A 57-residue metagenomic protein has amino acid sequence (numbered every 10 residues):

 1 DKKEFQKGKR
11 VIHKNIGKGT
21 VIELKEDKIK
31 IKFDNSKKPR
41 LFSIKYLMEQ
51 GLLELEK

Functional and structural regions predicted by a protein language model:
D1-R10, E56-K57: Mixed-charge, Lys/Arg-rich low-complexity intrinsically disordered regions
G17-L24: Short beta-strand-centered aromatic/proline hotspots
K30-G51: A short macromolecule-binding patch
